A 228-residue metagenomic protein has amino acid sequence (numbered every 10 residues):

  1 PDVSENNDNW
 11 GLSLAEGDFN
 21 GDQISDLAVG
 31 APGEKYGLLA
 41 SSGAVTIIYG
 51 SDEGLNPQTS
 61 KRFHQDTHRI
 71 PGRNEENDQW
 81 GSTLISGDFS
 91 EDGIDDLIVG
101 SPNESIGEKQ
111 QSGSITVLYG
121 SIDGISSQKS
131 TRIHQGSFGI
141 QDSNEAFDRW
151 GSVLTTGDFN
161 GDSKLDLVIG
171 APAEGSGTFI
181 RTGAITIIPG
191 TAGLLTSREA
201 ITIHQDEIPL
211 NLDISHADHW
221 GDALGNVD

Functional and structural regions predicted by a protein language model:
P1-D228: Conserved beta-strand/short-helix segments that make up beta-rich extracellular adhesion/recognition modules
